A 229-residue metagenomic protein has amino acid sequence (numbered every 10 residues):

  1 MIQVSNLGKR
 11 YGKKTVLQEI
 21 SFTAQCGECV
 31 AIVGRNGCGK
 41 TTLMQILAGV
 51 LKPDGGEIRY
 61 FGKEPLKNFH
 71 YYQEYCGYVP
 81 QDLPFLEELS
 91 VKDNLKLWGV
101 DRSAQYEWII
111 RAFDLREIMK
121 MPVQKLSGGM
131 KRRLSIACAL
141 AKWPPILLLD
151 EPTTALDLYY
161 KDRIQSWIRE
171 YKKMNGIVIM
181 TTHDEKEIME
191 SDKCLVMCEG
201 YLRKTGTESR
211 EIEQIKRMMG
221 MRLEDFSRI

Functional and structural regions predicted by a protein language model:
V33-R35: The feature captures the beta-strand-to-loop junction immediately N-terminal to the Walker
A48: Helix-to-loop junction immediately C-terminal to a conserved catalytic motif
G56-K67, Y71-Y72: Conserved ABC transporter NBD signature motif
S103-M119: Conserved ABC ATPase "signature" region
I136: Hydrophobic anchor residue at the start of the ABC signature
L147-E151: Catalytic Walker B motif of ABC-type/P-loop ATPase nucleotide-binding domains
